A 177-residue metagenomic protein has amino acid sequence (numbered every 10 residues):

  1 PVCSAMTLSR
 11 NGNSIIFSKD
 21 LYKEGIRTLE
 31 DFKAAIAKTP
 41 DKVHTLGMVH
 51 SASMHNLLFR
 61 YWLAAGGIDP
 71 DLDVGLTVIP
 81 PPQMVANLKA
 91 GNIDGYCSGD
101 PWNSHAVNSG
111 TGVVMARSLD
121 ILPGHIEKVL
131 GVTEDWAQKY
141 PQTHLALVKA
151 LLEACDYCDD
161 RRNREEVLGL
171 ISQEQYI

Functional and structural regions predicted by a protein language model:
P1-T77, I93-S104, T111-G124: Short, glycine-/small- and polar/acidic-enriched structural segments that line small-molecule recognition paths
N13-G25, I126-T143, Y157: A bilobed periplasmic-binding-protein/Venus flytrap-type ligand-binding module shared by bacterial periplasmic
T45-V49, D135, C155-D159: Second-shell loop/turn segments in exported
Q83-M84, W102: Short acidic active-site motifs
N87-K89: Hydrophobic residues within well-ordered alpha-helices
G124-H125, E166: Short gly/pro-enriched beta-turn/loop segments at secondary-structure junctions
Y140-I177: Secondary-structure end/capping motifs
